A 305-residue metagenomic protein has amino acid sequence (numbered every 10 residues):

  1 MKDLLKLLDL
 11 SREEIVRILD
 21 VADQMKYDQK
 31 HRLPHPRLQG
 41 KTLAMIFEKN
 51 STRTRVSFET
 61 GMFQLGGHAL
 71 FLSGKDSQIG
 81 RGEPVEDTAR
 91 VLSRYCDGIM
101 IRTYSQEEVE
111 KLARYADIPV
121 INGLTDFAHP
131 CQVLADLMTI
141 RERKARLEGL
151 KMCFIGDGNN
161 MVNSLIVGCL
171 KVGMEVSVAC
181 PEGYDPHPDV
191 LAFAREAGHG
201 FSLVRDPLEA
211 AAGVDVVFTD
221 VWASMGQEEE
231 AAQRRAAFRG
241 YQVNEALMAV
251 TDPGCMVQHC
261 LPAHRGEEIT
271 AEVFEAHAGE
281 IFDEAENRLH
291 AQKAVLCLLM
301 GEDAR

Functional and structural regions predicted by a protein language model:
M1-V56, T60: Positively charged, low-complexity intrinsically disordered leader regions
T42-L43, F47-Y95: Active-site cofactor/substrate anionic-group-binding motifs, chiefly glycine- and Lys/Arg-rich phosphate-binding loops
E48-T60, K144-T219: Glycine-rich phosphate/diphosphate-binding loop of Rossmann-like nucleotide-binding domains
D97-G168, H259: Anion-binding alpha/beta catalytic cores of soluble intermediary-metabolism enzymes, centered on
V109-T125, E229-T251, A276-A278: A short, gly/pro- and small-residue-rich
R195-A271: Rossmann-like adenosine-cofactor binding region
G254-C255, L261-R305: Adenosine-phosphate binding glycine-rich loop
